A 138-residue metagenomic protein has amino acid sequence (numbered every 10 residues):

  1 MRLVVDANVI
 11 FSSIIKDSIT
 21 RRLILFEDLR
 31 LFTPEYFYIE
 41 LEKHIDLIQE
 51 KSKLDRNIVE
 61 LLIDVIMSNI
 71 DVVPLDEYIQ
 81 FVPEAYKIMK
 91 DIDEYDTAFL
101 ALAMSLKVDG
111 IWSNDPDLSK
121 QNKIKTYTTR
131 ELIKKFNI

Functional and structural regions predicted by a protein language model:
M1-E35: Short, well-structured N-terminal submotif of metal-dependent ribonuclease cores
I10, F37, F99, D117-L118: Alpha-helix capping/helix-boundary segments
F26-D28, E35-E84: PIN-domain endoribonuclease scaffold, especially VapC-family toxins
P34, Y95, N114: Replace "coordinates the UDP/GDP/TDP-sugar" with "coordinates nucleotide-activated sugar donors
V72-G110: Active-site neighborhoods of divalent-metal-dependent phosphate/nucleic-acid chemistry enzymes
M104-I138: Acidic, PIN/NYN-like endoribonuclease modules and their adjacent C-terminal/linker elements
